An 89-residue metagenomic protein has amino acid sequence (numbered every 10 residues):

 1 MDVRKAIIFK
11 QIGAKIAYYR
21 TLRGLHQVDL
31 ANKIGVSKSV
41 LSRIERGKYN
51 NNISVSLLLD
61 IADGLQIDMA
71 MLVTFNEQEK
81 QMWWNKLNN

Functional and structural regions predicted by a protein language model:
M1-L22: A short, Lys/Arg-rich alpha-helix, primarily the initiator
A17, V28, L59: Residues within the helices of the helix-turn-helix
T21, G35, R46-K48, E77: Residue-level detection of the helix-turn-helix DNA-binding "recognition helix"
T21, N32, D63: Alpha-helical residues within the helix-turn-helix
G24-I44: Short alpha-helical DNA-recognition segment
K48-D63: Short, basic-rich loop-to-helix N-cap that marks the start of a DNA-contacting helix
M71-N89: Short, charged recognition helix plus adjacent turn of helix-turn-helix-like nucleic-acid-binding domains
